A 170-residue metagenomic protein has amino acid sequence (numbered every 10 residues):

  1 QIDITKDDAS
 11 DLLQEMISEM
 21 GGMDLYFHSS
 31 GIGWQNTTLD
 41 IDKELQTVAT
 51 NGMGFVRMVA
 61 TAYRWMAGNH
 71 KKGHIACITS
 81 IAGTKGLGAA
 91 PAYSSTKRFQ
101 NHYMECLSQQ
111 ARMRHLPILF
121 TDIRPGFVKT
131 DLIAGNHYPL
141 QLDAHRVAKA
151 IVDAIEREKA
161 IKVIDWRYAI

Functional and structural regions predicted by a protein language model:
Q1-D8: Rossmann-fold cofactor-recognition segment
S29-Q35: Conserved NAD(P)H cofactor-binding loop of Rossmann-fold oxidoreductase domains
N36-A49: Short alpha-helical oligomerization interface
V59, T96: Active-site helix of classical SDR
S80: Residue(s) in the substrate-gating loop at a strand-loop-helix junction that position the organic substrate next
K85-P91, N136: Active-site loop immediately N-terminal to the catalytic Tyr-X3-Lys motif of short-chain dehydrogenase/reductase
D122, A134-A169: C-terminal helical subdomain
